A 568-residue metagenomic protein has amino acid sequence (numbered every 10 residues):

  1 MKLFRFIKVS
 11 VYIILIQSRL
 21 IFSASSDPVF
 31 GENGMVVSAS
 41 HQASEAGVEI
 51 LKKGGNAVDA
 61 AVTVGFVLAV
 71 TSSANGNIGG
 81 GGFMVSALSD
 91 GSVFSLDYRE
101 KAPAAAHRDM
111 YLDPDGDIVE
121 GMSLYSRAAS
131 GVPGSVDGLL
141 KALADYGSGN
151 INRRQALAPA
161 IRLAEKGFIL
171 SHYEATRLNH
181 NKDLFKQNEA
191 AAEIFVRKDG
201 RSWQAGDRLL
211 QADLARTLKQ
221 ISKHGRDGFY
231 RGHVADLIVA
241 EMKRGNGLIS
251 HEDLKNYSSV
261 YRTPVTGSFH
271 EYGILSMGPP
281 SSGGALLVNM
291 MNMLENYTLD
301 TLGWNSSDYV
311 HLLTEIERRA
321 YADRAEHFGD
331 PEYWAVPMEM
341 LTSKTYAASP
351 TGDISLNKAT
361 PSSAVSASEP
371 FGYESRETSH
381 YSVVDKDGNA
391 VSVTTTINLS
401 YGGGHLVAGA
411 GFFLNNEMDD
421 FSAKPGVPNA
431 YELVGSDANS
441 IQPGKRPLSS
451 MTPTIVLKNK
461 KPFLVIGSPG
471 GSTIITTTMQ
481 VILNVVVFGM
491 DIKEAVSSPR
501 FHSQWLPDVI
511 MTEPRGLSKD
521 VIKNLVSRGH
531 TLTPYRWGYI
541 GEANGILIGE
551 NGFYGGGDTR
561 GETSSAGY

Functional and structural regions predicted by a protein language model:
K8-R19: Bacterial N-terminal signal peptides
A24-E45, E49, A57-H224, F229-R231 (+3 more regions): Noncatalytic scaffold domains of N-terminal-nucleophile
V70-S95, L248-S250, A390-K458, F488 (+1 more regions): Active-site rim segments in enzyme catalytic domains, especially the processed small/beta chain of N-terminal
L248-H270, K344, A348-Y373, L414-P453: Active-site Gly/Thr loop motif
L275-G284, S382, T394-H405, P453 (+1 more regions): Glycine-rich phosphate/pyrophosphate-binding beta-alpha loops
Y297-I397, A410, P425-G426, E432-V434 (+1 more regions): Internal maturation/activation junctions in enzymes
K445, T478, V487-W537: Extended C-terminal subregions enriched in glycine
